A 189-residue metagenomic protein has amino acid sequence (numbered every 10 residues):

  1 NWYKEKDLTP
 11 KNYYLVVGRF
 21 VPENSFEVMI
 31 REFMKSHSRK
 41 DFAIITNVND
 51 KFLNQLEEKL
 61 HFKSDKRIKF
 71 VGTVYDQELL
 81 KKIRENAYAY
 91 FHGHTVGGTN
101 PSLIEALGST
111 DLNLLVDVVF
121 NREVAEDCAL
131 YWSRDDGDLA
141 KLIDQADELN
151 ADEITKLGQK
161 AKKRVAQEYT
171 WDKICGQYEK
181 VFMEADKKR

Functional and structural regions predicted by a protein language model:
D7-N24, I30-H37, A43: Conserved donor-binding/catalytic core segment of Leloir-type glycosyltransferases
T46, Q55-E78: Nucleotide-activated donor-binding/catalytic signature segment of Leloir-type glycosyltransferases, i.e., the conserved
T73, L80-A87, A106: Short alpha-helical donor nucleotide-sugar binding micro-motif in glycosyltransferases
K81, L103-G108, V119-E123: Short alpha-helical segment that forms part of, or immediately flanks, the ligand-binding pocket in carbohydrate-active
K82-G98, D111-L112: Acidic donor-binding loop of glycosyltransferase active sites
A129-G137, Q145-A151: Conserved acidic donor-binding segment of nucleotide-sugar-dependent glycosyltransferases
E153-E168, Q177-K180: A short, well-ordered alpha-helix in the C-terminal region of glycosyltransferases
W171-R189: C-terminal alpha-helical cap of glycosyltransferases
